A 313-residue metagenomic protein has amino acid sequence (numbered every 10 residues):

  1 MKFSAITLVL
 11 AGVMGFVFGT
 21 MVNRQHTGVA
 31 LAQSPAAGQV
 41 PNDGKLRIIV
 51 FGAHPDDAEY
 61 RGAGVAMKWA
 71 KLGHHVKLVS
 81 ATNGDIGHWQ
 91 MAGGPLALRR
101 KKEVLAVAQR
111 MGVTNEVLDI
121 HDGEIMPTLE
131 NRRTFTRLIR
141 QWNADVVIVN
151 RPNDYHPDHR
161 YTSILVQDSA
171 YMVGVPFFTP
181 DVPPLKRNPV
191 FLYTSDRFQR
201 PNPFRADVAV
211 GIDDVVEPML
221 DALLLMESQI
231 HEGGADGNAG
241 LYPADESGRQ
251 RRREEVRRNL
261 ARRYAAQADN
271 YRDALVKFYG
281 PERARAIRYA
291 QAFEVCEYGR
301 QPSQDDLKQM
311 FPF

Functional and structural regions predicted by a protein language model:
M1-A5: Positively charged n-region of N-terminal signal peptides that target proteins for export
T7-N23: Bacterial N-terminal signal peptides
N23-W142, I164, M172: Active-site rim/loop-helix segments in enzyme catalytic domains that contact anionic ligands
L31-A37, N42, T179-P180, L185-R187 (+2 more regions): C-terminal accessory domains and tails appended to enzymatic cores
G64, N153, R197, G299: Flexible, active-site-proximal loop/turn residues at the rims of small-molecule/cofactor binding pockets and catalytic
K77, T114-D196, F204-R205: Internal alpha/beta domain cores that form substrate/cofactor-binding pockets in large enzymes and binding proteins
H88-M91, N202-A206: Short acidic, glycine/proline-rich loop/turn micro-motifs
M111, S169, V173, A222 (+1 more regions): Change "in soluble alpha/beta enzymes" to "in soluble alpha/beta proteins
